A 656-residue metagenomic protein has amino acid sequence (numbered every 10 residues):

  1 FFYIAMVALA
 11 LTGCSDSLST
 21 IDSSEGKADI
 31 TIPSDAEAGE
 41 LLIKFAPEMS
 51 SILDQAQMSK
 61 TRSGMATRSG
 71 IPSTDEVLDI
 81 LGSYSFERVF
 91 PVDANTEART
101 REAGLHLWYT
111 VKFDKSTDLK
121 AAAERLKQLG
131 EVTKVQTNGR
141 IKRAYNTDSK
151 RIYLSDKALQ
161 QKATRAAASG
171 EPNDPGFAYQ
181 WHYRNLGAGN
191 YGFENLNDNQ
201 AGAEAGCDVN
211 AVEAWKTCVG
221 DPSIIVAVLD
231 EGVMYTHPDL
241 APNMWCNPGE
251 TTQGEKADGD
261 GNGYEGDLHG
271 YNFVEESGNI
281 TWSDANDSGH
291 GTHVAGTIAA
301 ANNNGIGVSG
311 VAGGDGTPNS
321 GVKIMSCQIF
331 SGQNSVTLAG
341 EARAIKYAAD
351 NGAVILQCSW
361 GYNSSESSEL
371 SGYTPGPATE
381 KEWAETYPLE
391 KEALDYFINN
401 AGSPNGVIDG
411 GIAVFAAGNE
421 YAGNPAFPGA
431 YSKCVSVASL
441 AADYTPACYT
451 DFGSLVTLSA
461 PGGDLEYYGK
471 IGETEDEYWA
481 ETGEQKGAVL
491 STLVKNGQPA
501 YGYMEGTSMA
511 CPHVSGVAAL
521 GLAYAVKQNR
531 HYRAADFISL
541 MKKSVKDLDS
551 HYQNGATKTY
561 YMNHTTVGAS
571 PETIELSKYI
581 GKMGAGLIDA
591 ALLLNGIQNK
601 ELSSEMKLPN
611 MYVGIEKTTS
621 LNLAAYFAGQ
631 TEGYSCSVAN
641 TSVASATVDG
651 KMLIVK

Functional and structural regions predicted by a protein language model:
L11-G13: C-terminal motif of bacterial Sec signal peptides marking the signal peptidase cleavage site
S15-L18, K216, G220-P222, E231 (+9 more regions): Substrate-binding/access-modulating region of protease and related hydrolase catalytic domains
T20-Q161: Inhibitory N-terminal propeptides of secreted protease zymogens
T96-T110, K127-I225, V233-D239, N243 (+2 more regions): Protease zymogen maturation seam
N210, A214, L229-T236, G249-N262 (+8 more regions): Flexible, small-residue-rich helix->loop connector segments that border functional cores
A353-W360, G410-G411, A523-T618: C-terminal subdomain of the subtilisin-like protease fold in secreted/lumenal serine endopeptidases
A426-A523: Extracellular S/T/G-rich loop segment that most often corresponds to the catalytic His/Ser-adjacent loop
N599-S603, E616-L621, Y626-M652: Surface-exposed or secretory-pathway low-complexity segments enriched in glycine-proline and Ser/Thr/acidic residues
